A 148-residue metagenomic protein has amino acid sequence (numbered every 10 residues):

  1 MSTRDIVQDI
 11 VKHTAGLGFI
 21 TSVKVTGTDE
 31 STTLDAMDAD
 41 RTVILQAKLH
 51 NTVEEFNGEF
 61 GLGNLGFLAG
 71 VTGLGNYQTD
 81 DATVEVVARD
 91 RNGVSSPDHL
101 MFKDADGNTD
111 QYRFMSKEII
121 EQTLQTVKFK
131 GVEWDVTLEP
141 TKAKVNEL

Functional and structural regions predicted by a protein language model:
M1-G16, T21-L148: DNA polymerase sliding clamps and clamp-related checkpoint/processivity subunits
